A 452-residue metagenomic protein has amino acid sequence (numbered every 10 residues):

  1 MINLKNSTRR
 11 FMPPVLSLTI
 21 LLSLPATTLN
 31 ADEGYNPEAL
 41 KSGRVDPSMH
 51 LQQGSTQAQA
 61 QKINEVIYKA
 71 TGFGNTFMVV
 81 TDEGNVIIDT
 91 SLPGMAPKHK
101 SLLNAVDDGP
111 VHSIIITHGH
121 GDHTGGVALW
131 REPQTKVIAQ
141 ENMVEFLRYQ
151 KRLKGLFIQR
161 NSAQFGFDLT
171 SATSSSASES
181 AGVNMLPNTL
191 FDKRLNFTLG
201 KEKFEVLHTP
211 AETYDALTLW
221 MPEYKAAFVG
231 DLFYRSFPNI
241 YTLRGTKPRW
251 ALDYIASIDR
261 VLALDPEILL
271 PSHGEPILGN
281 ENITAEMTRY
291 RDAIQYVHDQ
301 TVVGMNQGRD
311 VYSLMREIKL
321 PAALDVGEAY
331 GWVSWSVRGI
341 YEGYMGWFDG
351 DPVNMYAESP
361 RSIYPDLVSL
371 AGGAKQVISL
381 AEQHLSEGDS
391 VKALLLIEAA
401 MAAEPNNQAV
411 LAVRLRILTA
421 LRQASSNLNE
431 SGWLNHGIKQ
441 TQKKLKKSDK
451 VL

Functional and structural regions predicted by a protein language model:
M1-R9: N-terminal secretory signal peptides that target proteins for export/translocation
P14-P25: Bacterial N-terminal signal peptides
D32-H50, L264-I268, P276-L452: Accessory terminal helices/loops
Q53, Q57-A60, D82-E83, G94-A139: Active-site metal-binding motif and surrounding structural segment of the metallo-beta-lactamase
Q57-V106, T218-D231: Conserved beta-strand hairpin/beta-sheet module of binuclear metal-dependent hydrolase folds, prominently
V66, V79, D89, H118 (+8 more regions): Divalent metal-coordination and catalytic microenvironments
N85, L92-G94, E179, M185 (+2 more regions): Metallo-beta-lactamase
P110, E145-H208, A251-D265: Metallo-beta-lactamase
